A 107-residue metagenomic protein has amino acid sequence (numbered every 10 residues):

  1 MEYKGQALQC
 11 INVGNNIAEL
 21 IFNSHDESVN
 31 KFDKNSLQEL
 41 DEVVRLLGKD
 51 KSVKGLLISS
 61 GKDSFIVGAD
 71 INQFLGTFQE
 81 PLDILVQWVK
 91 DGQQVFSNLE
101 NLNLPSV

Functional and structural regions predicted by a protein language model:
M1-S59, D83, S97: Conserved CoA-thioester-binding segment of acyl-CoA-metabolizing enzymes
V29, S64-F65, V107: Short glycine- and Lys/Arg-enriched binding-loop motifs that mark or flank ligand-binding interfaces
S60-V95: Glycine- (often His-adjacent) and acidic-residue-rich active-site loop that binds/positions the CoA thioester
Q93-V107: Glycine-rich beta-to-alpha active-site loop
